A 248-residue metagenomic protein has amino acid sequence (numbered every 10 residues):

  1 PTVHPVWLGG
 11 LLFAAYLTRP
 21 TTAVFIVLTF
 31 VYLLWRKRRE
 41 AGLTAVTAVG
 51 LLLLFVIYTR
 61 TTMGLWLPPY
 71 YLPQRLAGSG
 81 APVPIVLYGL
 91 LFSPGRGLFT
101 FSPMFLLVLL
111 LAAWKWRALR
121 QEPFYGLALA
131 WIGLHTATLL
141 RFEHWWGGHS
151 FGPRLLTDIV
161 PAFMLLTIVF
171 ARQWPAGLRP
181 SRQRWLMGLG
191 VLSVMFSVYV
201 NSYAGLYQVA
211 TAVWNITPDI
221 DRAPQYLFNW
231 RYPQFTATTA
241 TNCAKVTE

Functional and structural regions predicted by a protein language model:
V3, V24-V49, L109-R120, L165 (+1 more regions): Perimembrane helix-loop-helix junctions
H4, T44, L119-I132, R182-G190: Membrane-interfacial loop-to-transmembrane alpha-helix junctions, especially the N-terminal start
H4-R19, I26-L33, V49-L53, L90: Membrane-interface alpha helices of multi-pass inner-membrane proteins
T18, F101-L107, H149-R172: Hydrophobic/aromatic-rich transmembrane helices and adjacent perimembrane loops
R36-L111, Y125-L139, V160, F196-T211: Membrane-lumen/periplasm interface segments of specific transmembrane helices in polyprenyl phosphate-linked
L139-F151: Interfacial helix-loop-helix junctions of multi-pass membrane proteins
S150, M187-E248: Membrane-embedded, lumen/periplasm-facing catalytic core of multi-pass transferases that use lipid-linked donors
L166-L189: Cytosolic-side transmembrane helix boundary signature
